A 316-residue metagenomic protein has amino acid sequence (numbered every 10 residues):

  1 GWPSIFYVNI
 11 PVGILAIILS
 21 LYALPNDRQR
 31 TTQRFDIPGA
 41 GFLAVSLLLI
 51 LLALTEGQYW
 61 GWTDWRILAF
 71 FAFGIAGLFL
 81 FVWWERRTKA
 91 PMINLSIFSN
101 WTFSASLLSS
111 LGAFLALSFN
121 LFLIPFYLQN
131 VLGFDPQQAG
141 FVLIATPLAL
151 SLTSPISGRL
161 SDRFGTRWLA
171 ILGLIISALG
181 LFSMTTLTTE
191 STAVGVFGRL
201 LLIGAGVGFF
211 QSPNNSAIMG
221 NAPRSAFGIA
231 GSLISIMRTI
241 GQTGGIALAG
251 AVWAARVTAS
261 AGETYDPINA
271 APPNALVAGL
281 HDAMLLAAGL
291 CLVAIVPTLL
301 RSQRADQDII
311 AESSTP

Functional and structural regions predicted by a protein language model:
G1: Short glycine-rich hinge loops at helix-strand junctions in the catalytic core of two-component histidine kinases
S4-A16, A40, L51, T63-F73 (+2 more regions): 12-transmembrane solute porter fold
I18-T31, A53, W83, K89: C-terminal ends of transmembrane helices
N26-G41, T88-I93, Q307-S313: Flexible cytoplasmic inter-helical loops of multi-pass small-molecule transporters
F42-L47: Alpha-helical transmembrane segments
E56-G61: Short, hydrophobic transmembrane alpha-helix segments
T264-A278: Short, membrane-exposed interhelical loops at transmembrane-helix boundaries
A270, L299-P316: Intrinsic disorder in cytosolic terminal tails and internal cytosolic loops of multi-pass membrane transporters
